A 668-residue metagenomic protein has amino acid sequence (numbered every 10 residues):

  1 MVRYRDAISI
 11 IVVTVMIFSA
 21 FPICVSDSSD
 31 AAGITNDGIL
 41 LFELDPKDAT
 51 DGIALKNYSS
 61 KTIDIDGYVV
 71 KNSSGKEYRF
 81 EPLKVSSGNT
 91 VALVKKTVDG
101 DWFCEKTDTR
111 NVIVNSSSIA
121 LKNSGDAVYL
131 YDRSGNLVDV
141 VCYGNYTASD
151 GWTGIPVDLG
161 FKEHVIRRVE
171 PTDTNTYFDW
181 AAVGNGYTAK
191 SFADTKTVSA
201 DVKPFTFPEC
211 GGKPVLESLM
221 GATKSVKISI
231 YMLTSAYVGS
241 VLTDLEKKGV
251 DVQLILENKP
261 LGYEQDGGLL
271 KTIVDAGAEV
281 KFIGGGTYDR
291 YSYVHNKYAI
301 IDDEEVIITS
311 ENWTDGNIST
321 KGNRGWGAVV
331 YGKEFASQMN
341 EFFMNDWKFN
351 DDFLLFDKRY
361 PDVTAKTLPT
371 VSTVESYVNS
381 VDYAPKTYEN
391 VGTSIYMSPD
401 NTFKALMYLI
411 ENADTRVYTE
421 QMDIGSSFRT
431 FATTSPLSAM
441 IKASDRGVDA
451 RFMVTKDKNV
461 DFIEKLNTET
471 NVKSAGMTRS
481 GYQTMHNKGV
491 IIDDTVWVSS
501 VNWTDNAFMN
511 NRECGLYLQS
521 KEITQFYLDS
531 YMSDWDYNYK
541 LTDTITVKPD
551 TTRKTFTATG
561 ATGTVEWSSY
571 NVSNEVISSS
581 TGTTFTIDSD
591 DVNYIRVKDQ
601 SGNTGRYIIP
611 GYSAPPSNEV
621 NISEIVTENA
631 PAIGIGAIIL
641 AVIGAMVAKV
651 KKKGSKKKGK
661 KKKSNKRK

Functional and structural regions predicted by a protein language model:
F18-I34, V626, V650: Sec-dependent signal peptide cleavage junction
V25-K76, S118-S124: A structural motif detector for short, solvent-exposed N-terminal "entry" segments of globular domains
T50, N111-T188, G316-S319, R324: Conserved beta-structured recognition patch
K76-E105: Intrinsically disordered, low-complexity Pro/Gly/Ser/Thr-rich segments with frequent PxxP/GP/PP motifs and embedded
D139-Y143, G602-P615: Edge beta-strands of extracellular beta-sandwich domains
T147-A148, S191-G221, T234-E411, R446-K521: HKD-type phospholipase D/PLD-like phosphodiesterase module
T559-G563: Short glycine/proline-centered coil/turn motifs in the loop regions of extracellular beta-sandwich domains
A641-K668: C-terminal membrane-anchoring or membrane-association module
